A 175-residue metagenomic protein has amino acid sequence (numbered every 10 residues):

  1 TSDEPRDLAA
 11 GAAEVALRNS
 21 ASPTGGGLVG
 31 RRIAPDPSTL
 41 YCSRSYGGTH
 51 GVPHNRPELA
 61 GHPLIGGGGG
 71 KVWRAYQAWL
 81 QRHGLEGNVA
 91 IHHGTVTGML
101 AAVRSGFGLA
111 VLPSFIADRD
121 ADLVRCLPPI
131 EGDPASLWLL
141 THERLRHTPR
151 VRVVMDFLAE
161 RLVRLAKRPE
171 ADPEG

Functional and structural regions predicted by a protein language model:
T1, G66, E86-T95: Short beta-strand-to-loop elements that line the ligand-binding cleft of bilobed periplasmic-binding protein-like
T1-G25, A171-G175: Central regulatory/effector-binding core of bacterial HTH transcription factors
L8-A9, L59, A101-G106: Hydrophobic residues within well-ordered alpha-helices
G25-G30, R119-P128: Ligand-binding "clamshell"
G25-L64: Flexible hinge/capping segments at coil-to-helix
A60-H83: Secondary-structure junction motif
M99-D122: A ligand-binding cleft/hinge motif common to bilobed small-molecule-binding domains
S114-D122, I130-G175: C-terminal effector-binding regulatory domain of bacterial HTH transcription factors
